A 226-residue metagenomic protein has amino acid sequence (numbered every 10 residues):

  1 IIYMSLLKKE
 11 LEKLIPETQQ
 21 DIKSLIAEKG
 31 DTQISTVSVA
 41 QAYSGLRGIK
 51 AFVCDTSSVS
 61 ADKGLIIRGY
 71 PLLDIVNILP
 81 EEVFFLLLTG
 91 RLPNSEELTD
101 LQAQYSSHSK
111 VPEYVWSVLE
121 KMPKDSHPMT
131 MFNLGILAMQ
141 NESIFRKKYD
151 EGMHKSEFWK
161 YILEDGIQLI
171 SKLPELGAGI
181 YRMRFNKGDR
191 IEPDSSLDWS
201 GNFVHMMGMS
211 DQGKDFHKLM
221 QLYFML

Functional and structural regions predicted by a protein language model:
Y3-L226: Hydrophobic alpha-helical bundle cores within soluble ligand-binding/oligomerization subdomains
